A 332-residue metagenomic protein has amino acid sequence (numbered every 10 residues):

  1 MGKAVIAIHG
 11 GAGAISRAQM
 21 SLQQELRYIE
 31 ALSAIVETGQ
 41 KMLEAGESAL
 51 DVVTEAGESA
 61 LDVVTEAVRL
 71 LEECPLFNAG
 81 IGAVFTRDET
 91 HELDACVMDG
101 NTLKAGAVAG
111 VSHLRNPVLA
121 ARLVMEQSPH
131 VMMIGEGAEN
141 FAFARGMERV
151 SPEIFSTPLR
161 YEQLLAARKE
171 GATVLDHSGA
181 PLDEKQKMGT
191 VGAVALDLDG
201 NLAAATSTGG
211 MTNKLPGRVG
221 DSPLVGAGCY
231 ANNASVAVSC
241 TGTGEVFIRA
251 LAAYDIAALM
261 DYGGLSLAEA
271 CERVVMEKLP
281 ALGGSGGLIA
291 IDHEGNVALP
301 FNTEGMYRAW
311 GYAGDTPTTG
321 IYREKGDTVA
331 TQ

Functional and structural regions predicted by a protein language model:
M1-Q332: Alpha/propeptide regions of enzymes that mature by internal proteolysis
